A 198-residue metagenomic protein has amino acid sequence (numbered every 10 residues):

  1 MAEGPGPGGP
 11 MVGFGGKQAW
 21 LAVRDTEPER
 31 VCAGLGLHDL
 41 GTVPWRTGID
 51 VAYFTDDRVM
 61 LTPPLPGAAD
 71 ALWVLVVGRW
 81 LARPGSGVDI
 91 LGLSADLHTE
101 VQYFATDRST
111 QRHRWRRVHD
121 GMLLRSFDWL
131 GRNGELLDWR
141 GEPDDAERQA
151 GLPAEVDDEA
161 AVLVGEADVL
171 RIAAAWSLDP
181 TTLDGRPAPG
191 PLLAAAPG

Functional and structural regions predicted by a protein language model:
M1-L40, P197-G198: Short, extreme N-terminal segment that most often corresponds to the first beta-strand
G4, H119-D120, L124-G198: Long, compositionally biased intrinsically disordered terminal regions
A33-L35, T47, L130, E135-L136: Generic alpha-helix signal with a bias toward terminal, lower-confidence helices and secondary-structure junctions
H38-L40, P64, R186, A195-A196: Low-complexity, intrinsically disordered/propeptide-like segments
L40-D128: Short, intrinsically disordered low-complexity segments
